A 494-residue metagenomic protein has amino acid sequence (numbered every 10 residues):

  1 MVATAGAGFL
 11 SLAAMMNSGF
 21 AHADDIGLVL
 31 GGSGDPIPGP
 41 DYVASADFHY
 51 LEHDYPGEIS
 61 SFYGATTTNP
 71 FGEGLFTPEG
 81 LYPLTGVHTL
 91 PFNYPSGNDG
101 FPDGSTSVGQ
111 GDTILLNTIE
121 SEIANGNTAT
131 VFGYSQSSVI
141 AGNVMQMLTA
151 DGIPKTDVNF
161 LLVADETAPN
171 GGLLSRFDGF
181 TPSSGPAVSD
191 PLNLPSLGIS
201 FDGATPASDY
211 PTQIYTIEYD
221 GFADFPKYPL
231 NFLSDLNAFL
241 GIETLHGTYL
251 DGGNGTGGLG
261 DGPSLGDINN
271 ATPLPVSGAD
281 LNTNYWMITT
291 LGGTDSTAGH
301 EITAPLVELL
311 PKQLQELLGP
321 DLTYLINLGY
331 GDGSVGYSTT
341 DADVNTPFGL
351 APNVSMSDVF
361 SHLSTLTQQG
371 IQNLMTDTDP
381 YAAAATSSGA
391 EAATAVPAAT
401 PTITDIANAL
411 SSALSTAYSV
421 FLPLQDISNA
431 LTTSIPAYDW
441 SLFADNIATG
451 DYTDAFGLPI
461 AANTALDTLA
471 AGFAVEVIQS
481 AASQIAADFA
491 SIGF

Functional and structural regions predicted by a protein language model:
M1-F9: Sec-dependent N-terminal signal peptides
F9-I26: C-terminal region of N-terminal signal peptides and the immediate post-cleavage residues of exported proteins
D25-N125, M147-A465, L469-F494: Surface cap/lid and interfacial helix-loop subdomains adjacent to catalytic sites that gate substrate access
V131-M145: Gly/Ala-rich beta-loop-alpha elbow adjacent to hydrolase catalytic centers
